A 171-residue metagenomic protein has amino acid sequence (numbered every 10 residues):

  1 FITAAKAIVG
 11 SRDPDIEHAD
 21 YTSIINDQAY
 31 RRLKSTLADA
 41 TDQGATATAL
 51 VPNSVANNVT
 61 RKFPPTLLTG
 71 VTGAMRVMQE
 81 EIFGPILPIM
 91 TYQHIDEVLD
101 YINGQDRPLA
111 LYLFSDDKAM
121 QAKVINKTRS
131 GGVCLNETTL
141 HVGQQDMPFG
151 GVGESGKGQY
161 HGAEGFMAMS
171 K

Functional and structural regions predicted by a protein language model:
F1-Y21, S35-N53, G70-V77, K127-C134: Glycine/threonine-rich helix-loop capping motifs at alpha-helix boundaries
T3, N53-N58, K62-K171: Conserved C-terminal structural/oligomerization subdomain of aldehyde/semialdehyde dehydrogenase
D20-S23, G150-G151: A short, structure-level motif marking secondary-structure boundaries and short turns
I24-K34: Short beta-strand to alpha-helix junction loop
K34, T41, L99-N103: Short, surface-exposed helix/turn micro-motifs that flank interaction/cofactor sites
